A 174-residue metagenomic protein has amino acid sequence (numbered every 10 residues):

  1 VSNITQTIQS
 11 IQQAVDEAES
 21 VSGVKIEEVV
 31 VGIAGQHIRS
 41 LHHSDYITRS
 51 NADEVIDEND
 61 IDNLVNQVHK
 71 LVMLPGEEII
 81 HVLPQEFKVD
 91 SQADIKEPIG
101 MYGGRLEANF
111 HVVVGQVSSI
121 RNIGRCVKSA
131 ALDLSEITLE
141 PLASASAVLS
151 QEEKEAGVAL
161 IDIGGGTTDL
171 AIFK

Functional and structural regions predicted by a protein language model:
V1-I161: Nucleotide/phosphate-binding catalytic cleft detector across ATP-hydrolyzing and phosphate-transferring enzymes
A156-K174: Glycine-rich phosphate-binding loop of actin/hexokinase-like ATP-binding domains
